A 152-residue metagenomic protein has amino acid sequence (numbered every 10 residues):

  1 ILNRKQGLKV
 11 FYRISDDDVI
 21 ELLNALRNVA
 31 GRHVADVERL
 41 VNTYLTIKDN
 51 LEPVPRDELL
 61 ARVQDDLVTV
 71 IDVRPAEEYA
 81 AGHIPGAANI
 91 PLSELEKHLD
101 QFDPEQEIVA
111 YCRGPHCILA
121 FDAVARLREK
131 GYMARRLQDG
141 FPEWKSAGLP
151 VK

Functional and structural regions predicted by a protein language model:
I1-L2, V68: Conserved hydrophobic residue
N3, V151: Short beta-strand "wing" residues that participate in macromolecule-binding interfaces
R4-V29: Basic, amphipathic "hinge/linker" alpha-helix immediately C-terminal to the N-terminal HTH DNA-binding motif
E21-D65, D72: Amphipathic alpha-helical dimerization/coiled-coil segments that flank or bridge DNA-binding/regulatory modules
P55-D122: Positively charged, proline/Ser/Thr-rich regional signature most characteristic of the Rhodanese/CDC25-like
R126-R128: Hydrophobic alpha-helical packing residues
G131-L149: A short glycine-rich beta-strand->turn/loop micro-motif centered on a GG-aromatic cluster
